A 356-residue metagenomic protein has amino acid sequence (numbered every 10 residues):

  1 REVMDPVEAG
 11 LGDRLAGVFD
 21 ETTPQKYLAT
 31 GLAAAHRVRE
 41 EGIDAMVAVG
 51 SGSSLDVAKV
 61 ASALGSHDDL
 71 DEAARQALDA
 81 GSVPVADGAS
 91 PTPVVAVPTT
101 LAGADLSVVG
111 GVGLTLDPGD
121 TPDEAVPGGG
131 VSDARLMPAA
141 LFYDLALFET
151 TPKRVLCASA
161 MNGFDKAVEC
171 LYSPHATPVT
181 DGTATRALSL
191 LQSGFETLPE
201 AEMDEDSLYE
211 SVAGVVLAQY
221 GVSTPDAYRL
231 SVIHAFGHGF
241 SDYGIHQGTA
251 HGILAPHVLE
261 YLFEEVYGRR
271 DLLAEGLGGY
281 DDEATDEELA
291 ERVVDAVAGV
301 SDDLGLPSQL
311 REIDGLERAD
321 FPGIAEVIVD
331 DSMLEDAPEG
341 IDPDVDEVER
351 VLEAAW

Functional and structural regions predicted by a protein language model:
R1-A45, L310: ATP/NTP phosphate-donor binding region
L32, A134-L141, D226-I233: Acidic-glycine-rich active-site phosphate/pyrophosphate-binding loop
G52: Acidic-aromatic/histidine active-site loop/patch
D56-D68: DPxDG-like acidic metal-binding loop motif
S66-T177, D271-G276, D302: A glycine/threonine-rich phosphate-anchoring loop and its flanking beta-alpha core in nucleotide/phosphate-binding
R135, G163, Y280-W356: C-terminal charged capping/lid subdomain of soluble metabolic enzymes
F164-V168, S211-Q219, I233, G252-A255 (+4 more regions): Short alpha-helical scaffolding segments that buttress acidic/His motifs in well-ordered protein cores
H175-L289: Active-site segments that bind and position negatively charged phosphate/pyrophosphate groups
